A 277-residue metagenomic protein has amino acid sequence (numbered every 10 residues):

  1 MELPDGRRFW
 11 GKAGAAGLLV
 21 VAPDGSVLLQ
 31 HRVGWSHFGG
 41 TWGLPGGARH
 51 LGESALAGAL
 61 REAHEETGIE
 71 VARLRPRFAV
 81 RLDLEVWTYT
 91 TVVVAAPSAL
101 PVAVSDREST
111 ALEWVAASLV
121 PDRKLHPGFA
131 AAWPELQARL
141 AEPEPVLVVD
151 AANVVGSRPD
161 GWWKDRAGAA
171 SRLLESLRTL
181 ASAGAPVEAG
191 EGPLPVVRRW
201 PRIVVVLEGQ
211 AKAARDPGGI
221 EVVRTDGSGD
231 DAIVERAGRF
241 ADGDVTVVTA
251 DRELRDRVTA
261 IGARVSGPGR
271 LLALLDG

Functional and structural regions predicted by a protein language model:
M1-G17: Acidic, metal-coordinating catalytic segment for phosphate/diphosphate chemistry, firing primarily on the Nudix
K12-A15, T88, R199-P201: Short, basic and Ser/Thr-rich N-terminal targeting/leader segments
V20, Q137-P145: Short amphipathic alpha-helices and their capping/turn segments at secondary-structure boundaries
A22-I69: Conserved Nudix-box catalytic region and its N-terminal flanking loop in Nudix hydrolases and closely related
D24-R32, P143-N153: Short coil-to-beta-strand
E70-V80: A short coil-to-beta-strand element that immediately follows conserved catalytic motifs
V80-R107, E113-S118, A132-L140: Active-site-adjacent beta-strand/loop module that shapes the phosphate/pyrophosphate-binding cleft
P143-V149, G156-G277: Nuclease catalytic cores that cleave nucleic-acid phosphodiester bonds, predominantly acidic two-metal-ion
